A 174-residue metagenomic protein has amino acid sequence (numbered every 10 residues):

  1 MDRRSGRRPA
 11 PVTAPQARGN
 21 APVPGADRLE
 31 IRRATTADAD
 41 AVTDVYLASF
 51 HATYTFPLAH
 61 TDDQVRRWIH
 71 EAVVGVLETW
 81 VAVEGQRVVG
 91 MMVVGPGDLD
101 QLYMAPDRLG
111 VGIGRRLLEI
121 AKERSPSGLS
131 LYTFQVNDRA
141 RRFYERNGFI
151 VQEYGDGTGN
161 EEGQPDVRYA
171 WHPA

Functional and structural regions predicted by a protein language model:
E30-D44: A short beta-loop-alpha structural element at the N-terminal edge of CoA-dependent acyl/N-acetyltransferase catalytic
T43-L77: Conserved GNAT-fold acetyl-CoA-binding loop/helix
V81, R87-Y103: Conserved beta-strand in the GNAT
A105-D107, V111, Q135-V136: Active-site acidic-Proline motif in GNAT/NAT acetyltransferases
G110-E123, R142, R146: Conserved acetyl-CoA-binding loop-helix of GNAT-fold acetyltransferases
G114, L118, V136-A140, G157-G163: Short glycine/proline-centered loop/turn elements that form peptide/ligand docking sites
R124-V136: Conserved GNAT acetyl-CoA-binding A-motif
E145-Y154: Conserved acetyl-CoA-binding loop of GNAT-fold acetyltransferases
